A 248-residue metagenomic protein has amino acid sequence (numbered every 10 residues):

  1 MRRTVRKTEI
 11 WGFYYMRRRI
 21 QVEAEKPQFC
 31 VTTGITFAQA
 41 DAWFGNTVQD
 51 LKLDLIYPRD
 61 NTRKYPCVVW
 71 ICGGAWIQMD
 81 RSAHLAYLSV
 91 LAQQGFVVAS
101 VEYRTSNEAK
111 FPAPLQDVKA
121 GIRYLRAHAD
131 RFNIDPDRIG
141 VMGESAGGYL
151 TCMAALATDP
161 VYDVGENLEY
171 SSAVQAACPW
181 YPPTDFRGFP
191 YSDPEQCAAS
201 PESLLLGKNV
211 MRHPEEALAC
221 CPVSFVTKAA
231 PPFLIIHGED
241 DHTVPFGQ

Functional and structural regions predicted by a protein language model:
M1-Q248: Alpha/beta-hydrolase superfamily serine-hydrolase fold, recognizing
